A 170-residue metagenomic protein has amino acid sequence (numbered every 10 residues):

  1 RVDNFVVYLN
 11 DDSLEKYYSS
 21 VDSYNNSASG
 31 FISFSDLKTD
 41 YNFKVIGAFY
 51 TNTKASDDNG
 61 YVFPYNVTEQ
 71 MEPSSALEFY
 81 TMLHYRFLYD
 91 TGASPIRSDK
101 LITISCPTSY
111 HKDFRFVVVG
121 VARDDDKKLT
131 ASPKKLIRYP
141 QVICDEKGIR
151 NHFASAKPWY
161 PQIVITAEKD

Functional and structural regions predicted by a protein language model:
R1-D170: Extracytoplasmic/periplasmic soluble domains downstream of a signal peptide or transmembrane helix
